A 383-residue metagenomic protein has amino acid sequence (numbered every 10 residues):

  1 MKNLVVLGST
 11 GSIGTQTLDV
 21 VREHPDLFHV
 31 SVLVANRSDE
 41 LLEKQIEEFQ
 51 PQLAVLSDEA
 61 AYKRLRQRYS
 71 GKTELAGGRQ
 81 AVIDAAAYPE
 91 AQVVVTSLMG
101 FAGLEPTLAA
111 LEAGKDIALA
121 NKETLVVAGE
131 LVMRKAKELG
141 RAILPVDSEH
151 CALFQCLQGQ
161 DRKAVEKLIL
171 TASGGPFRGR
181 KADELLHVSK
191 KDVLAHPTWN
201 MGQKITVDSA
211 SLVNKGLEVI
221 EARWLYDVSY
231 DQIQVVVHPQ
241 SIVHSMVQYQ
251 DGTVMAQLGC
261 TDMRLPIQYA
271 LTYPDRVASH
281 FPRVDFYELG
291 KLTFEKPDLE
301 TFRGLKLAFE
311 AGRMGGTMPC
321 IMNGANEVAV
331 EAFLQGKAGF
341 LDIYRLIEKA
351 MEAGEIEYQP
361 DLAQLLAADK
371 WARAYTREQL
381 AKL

Functional and structural regions predicted by a protein language model:
M1-L383: Catalytic, metal-anchored helix/loop core of enzyme active sites in primary metabolism
